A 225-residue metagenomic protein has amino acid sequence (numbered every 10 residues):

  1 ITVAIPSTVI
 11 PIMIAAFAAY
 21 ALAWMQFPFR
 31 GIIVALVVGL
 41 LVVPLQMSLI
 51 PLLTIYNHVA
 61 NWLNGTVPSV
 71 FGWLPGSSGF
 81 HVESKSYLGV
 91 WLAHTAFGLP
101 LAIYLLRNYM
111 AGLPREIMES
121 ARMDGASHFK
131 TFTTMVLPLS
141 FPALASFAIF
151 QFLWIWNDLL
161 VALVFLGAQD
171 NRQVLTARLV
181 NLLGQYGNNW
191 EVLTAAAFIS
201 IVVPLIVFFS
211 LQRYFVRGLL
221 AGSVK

Functional and structural regions predicted by a protein language model:
I1-K225: A structural signal for multi-pass alpha-helical bundles of membrane permease subunits that mediate small-molecule
